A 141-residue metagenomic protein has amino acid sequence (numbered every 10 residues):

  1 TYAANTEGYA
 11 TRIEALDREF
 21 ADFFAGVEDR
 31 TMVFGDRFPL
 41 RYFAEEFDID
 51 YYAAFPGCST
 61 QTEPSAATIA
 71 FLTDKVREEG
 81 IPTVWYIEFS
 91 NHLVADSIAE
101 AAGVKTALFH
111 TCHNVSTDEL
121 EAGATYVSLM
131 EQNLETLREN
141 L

Functional and structural regions predicted by a protein language model:
T1-L141: Extracytoplasmic metal-acquisition and chelation regions
